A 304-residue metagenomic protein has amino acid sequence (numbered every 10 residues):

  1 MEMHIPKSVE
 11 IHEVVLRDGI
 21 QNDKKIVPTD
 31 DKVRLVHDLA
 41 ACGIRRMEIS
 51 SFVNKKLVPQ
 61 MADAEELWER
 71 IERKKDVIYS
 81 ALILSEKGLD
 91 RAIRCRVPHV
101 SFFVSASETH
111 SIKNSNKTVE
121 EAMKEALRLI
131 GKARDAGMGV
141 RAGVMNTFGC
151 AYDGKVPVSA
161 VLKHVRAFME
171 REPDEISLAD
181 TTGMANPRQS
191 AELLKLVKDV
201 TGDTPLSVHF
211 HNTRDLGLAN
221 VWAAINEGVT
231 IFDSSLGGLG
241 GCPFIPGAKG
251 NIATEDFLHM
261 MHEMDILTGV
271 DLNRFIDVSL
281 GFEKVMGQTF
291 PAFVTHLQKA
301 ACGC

Functional and structural regions predicted by a protein language model:
M1-C304: Catalytic cores and adjacent flexible loops of soluble metabolic enzymes that perform enolate/carbanion chemistry on
